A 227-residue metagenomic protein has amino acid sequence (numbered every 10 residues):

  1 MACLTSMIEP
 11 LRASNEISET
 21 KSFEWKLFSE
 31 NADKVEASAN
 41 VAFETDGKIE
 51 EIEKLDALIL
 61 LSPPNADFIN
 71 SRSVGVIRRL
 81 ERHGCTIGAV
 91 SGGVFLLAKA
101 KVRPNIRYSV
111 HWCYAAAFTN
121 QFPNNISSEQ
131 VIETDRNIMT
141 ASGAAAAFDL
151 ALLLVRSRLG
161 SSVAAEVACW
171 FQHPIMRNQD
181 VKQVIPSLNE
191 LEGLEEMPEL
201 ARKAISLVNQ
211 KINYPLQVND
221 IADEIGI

Functional and structural regions predicted by a protein language model:
M1-I87, L96-K99, S128, R156 (+2 more regions): Extended, subdomain-level signal for the structured scaffold at the beginning of enzyme domains
R12, R78, F95-A98, A116-P123 (+2 more regions): A broadly conserved amphipathic alpha-helix scaffold signal in soluble, globular proteins
A89-V90, N125: Hydrophobic, helix-rich cores of sensory/ligand-binding and other regulatory modules that couple small-molecule
L97-W112, I138, V155: Short beta-strand and adjoining strand-loop segment in the mid-core of the Rossmann-like NAD(P)-dependent dehydrogenase
R103-I132, E166-F171: A conserved active-site-flanking secondary-structure segment within enzyme catalytic domains
E129-Q172: Conserved anion/nucleotide-ligand pocket segment
